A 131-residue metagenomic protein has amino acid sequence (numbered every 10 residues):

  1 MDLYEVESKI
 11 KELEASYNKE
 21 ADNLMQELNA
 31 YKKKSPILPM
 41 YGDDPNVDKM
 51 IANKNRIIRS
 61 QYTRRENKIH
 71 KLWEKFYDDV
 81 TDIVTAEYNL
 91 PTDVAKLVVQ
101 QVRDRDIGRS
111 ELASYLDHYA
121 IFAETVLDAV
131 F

Functional and structural regions predicted by a protein language model:
M1-M25: Short, charge/polar-rich alpha-helical segments
K11, A15, R56, Y62-T63 (+1 more regions): Intrinsic disorder/low-complexity segments
E20, K54-V80: Amphipathic alpha-helical coiled-coil segments
A30, K34-I37, D78, D82: Soluble, cytosolic/nucleoplasmic coiled-coil alpha-helices used as oligomeric scaffolds and tethers in large eukaryotic
K33-P45, Y88, I107-L112: Charged, low-complexity interaction regions
P39-A52, R56-R59, P91: Extended, amphipathic alpha-helical coiled-coil scaffold segments used for oligomerization/tethering in eukaryotic
F76-I83, E87-P91: Coiled-coil termination/hinge junctions
Y88-F131: A long, low-hydrophobicity, low-complexity, charged/polar interaction segment common in nuclear/chromatin-associated
